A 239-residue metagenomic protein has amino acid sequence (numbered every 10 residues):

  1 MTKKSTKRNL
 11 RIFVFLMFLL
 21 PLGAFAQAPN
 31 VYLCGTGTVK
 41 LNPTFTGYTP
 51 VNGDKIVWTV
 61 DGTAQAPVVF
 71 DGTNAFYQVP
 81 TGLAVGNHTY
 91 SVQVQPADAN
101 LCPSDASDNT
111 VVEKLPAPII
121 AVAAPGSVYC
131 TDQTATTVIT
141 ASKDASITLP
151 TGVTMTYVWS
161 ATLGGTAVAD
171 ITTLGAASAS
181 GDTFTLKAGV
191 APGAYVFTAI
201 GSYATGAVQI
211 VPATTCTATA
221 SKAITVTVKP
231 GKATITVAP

Functional and structural regions predicted by a protein language model:
M1-P239: Extracellular low-complexity Ser/Thr/Asn/Gly-rich intrinsically disordered segments
